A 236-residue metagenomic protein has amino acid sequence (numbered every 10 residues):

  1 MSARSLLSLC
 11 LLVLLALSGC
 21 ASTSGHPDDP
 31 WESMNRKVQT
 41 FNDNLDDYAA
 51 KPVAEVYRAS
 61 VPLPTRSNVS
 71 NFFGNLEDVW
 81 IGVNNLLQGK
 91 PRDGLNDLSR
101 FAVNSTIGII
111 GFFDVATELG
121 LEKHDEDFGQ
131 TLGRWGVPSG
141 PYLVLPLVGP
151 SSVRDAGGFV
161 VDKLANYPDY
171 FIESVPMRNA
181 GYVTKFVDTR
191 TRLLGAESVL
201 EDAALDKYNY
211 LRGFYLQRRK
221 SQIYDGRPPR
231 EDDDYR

Functional and structural regions predicted by a protein language model:
M1-C10: Bacterial N-terminal signal peptides that target proteins for export
A16-G19: C-terminal motif of bacterial Sec signal peptides marking the signal peptidase cleavage site
S22, E32, Q130, W135-R236: A structured, mid-to-C-terminal "fold-capping" secondary-structure block
H26-Y57: Post-signal peptide N-terminal segment of mature Sec-exported envelope proteins
D47-N75: N-terminal, post-signal-peptide region of Sec/Tat-exported proteins
N75-V153: Mid-length scaffold segments of soluble, non-membrane domains
